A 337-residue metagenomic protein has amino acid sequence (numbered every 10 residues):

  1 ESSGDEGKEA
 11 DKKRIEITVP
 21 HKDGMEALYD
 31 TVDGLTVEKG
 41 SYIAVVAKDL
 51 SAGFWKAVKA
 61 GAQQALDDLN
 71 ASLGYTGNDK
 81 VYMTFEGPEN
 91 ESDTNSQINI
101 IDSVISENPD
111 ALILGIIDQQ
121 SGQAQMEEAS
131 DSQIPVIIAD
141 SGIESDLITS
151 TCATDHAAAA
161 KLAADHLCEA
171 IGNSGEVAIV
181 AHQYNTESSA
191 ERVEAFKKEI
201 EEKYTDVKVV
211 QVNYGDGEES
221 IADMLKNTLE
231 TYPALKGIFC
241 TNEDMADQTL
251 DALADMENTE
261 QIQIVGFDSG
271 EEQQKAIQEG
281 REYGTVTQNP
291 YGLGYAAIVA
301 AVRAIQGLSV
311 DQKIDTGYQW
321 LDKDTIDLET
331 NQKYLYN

Functional and structural regions predicted by a protein language model:
E1-G7, A62: Gram-positive cell-envelope targeting signals
G7-K39, S188, E199-D206, G292-N337: Hinge/cleft segment of the Venus flytrap/periplasmic-binding protein
V19-E38, Y42-L69, T84-I98, G115-Q119 (+3 more regions): Extracytoplasmic "Venus flytrap"
H21-V32, E38, Q97, C152-V177 (+4 more regions): Hydrophobic alpha-helical segments within soluble ligand-binding/sensing domains
Q63-M83, E201-D206: Signal peptide-proximal N-terminal region of secreted/periplasmic/extracellular or secretory-lumen proteins
D102-S106, D110-D131, F196, Y214-K275: Hydrophobic alpha-helical
A111, D118-A158, E176, G270-Q278 (+3 more regions): Flexible loop/hinge segments that line or gate small-molecule binding clefts
K236-E243, L250-Y291, Y295-G317, L321-L328: Exported/periplasmic ABC-transporter solute-binding proteins
